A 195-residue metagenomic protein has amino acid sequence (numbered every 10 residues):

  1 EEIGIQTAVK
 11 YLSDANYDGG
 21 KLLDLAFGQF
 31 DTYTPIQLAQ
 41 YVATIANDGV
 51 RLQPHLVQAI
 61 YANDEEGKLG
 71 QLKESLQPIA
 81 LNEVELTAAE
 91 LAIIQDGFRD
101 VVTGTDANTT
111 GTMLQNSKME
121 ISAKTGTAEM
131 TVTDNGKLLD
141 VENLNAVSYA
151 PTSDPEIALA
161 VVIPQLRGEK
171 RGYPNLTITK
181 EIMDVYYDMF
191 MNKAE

Functional and structural regions predicted by a protein language model:
E1-V161: Beta-lactam-recognizing serine transpeptidase/beta-lactamase-like catalytic domain environment
N47-R51, T103, G168, D184-N192: A generic secondary-structure boundary signal that marks alpha-helix termini
G67, L72-I79, L176-E195: Short, gly/Ser/Thr-rich active-site loops of penicillin-recognizing serine hydrolases
P164-I178: A short acidic/glycine-rich loop-to-helix N-cap element
